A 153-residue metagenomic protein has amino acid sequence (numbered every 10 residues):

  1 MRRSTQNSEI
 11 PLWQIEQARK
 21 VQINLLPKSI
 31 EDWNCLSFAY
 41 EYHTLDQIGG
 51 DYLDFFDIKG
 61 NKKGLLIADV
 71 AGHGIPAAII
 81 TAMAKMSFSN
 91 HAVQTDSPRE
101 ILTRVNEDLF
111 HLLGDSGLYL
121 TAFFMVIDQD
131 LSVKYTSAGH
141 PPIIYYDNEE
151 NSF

Functional and structural regions predicted by a protein language model:
M1-I10, I15-A18, I23, P27-I30 (+4 more regions): Conserved subregion of the PPM/PP2C metallophosphatase catalytic domain
D32-E41: A short, Trp-centered hydrophobic/proline-enriched beta-strand micro-motif
Y42-H43, D130: Alpha-helical interaction segments
I79-S87: Short amphipathic alpha-helical face segments that pack within enzyme cores and frequently flank/anchor catalytic
